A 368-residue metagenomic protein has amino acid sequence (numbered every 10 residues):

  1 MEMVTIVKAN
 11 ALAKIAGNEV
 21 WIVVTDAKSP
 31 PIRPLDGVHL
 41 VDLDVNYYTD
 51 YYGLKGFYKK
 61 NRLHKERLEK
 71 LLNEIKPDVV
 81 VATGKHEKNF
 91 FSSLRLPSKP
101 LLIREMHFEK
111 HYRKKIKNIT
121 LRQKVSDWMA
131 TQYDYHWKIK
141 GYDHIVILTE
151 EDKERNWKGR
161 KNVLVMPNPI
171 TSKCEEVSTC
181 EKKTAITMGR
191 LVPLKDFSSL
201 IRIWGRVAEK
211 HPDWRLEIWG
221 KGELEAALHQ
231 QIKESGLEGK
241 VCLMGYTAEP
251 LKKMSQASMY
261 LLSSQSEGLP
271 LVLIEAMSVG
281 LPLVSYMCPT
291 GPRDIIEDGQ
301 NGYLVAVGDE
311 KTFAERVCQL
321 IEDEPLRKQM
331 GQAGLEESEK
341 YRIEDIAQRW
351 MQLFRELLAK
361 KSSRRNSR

Functional and structural regions predicted by a protein language model:
E2-V7, K183, R190-R206, E223-H229 (+1 more regions): A conserved mid-protein helix/loop that constitutes part of the nucleotide-sugar donor-binding site
A11, I15-Y58: N-terminal strand-loop element at the rim of the active site of nucleotide-sugar-dependent glycosyltransferases
E69-K70, K124-H144: Membrane-proximal helix-turn-helix segments that form the acceptor-binding/catalytic region of lipid-linked
A82-K88, M106: Short His-centered aromatic/hydrophobic patch
Y135-C174: Donor nucleotide-sugar binding/catalytic pocket of nucleotide-sugar-dependent glycosyltransferases
Y246, Q265: Aromatic "clamp/platform" in nucleotide-sugar-dependent glycosyltransferases that forms part of the donor/acceptor
P282-Y286: Short hydrophobic beta-strand element within catalytic cores of glycosyltransferases and related nucleotide-activated
E297-G299, Y303-E310, C318-E324, E339: Conserved acidic donor-binding segment of nucleotide-sugar-dependent glycosyltransferases
